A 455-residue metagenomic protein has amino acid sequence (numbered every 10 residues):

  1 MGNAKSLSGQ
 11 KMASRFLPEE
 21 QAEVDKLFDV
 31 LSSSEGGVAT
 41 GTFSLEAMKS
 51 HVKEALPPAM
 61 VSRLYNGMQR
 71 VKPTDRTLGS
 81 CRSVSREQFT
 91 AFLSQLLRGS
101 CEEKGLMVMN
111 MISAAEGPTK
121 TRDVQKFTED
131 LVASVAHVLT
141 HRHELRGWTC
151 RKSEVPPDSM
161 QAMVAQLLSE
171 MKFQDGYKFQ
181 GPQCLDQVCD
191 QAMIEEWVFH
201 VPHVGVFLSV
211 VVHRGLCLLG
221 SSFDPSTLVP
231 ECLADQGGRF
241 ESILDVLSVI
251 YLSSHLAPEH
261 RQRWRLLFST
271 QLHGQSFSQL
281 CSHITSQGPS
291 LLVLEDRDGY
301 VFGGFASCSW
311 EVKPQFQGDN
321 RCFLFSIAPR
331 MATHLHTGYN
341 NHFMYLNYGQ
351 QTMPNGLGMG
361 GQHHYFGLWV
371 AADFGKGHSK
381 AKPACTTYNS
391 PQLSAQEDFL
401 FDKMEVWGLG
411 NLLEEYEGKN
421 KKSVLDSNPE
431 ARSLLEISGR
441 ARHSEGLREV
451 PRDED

Functional and structural regions predicted by a protein language model:
M1-K5: Polybasic, Ser/Thr-rich amphipathic helices
S6-T42, A47-D75, Q88-L96, N110-L292 (+1 more regions): Phosphate-recognition beta-domain surfaces
L78: Generic anion/oxyanion-binding catalytic loop in active/binding sites
C101-V108: A short alpha-helix capping/helix-loop junction motif
